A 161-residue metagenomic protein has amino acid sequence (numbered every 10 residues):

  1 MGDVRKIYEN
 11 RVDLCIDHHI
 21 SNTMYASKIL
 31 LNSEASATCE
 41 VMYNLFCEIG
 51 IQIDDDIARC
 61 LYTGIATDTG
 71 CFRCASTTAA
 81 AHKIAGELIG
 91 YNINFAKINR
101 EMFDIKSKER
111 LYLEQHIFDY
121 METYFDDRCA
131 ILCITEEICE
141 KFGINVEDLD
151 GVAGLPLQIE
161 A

Functional and structural regions predicted by a protein language model:
M1-K28: Active-site cofactor/cluster-binding pocket
V4, L14-I16, D55-A58, A79 (+1 more regions): Residue-level detector of functional hotspots within protein domains
R5-Y8, N22-T23, I53-D55, G64 (+2 more regions): Solvent-exposed alpha-helices and their adjacent loops that cap or buttress functional pockets in soluble metabolic
E9-D13, N32-S36, E48-I51, K83-I84 (+2 more regions): Short, low-complexity, polar/charged sequence segments that are solvent-exposed and flexible
E9-V12, Y25-S27, I57, D126-R128 (+1 more regions): Short coil/turn connectors at secondary-structure junctions
H19-I84: Short alpha-helices
T67-A161: Hydrophobic helix-and-loop "lid/oligomerization" segment in the mid-to-C-terminal part of catalytic domains
